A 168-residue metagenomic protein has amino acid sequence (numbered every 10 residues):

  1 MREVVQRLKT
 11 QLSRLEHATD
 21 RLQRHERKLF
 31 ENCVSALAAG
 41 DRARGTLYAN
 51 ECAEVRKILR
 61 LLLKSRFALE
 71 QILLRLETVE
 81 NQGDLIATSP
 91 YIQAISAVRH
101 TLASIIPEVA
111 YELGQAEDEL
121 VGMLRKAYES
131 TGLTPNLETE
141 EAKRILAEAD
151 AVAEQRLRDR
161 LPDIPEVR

Functional and structural regions predicted by a protein language model:
M1-D20, F67, L74-R168: Long C-terminal interaction segments enriched in charged/acidic composition
R21-L29: Extended, amphipathic, non-transmembrane alpha-helical segments
L29-N32, A36: Hydrophobic side-chain positions on well-ordered alpha-helices, corresponding to helix-helix packing/interface faces
G40: Residue-level signature of catalytic and energy-coupling elements of molecular machines, predominantly ATP/GTP-dependent
R44-G45: Solenoid-repeat scaffolds in large eukaryotic assemblies
K57, L61-K64, A68: Short, charge-rich amphipathic alpha-helical segments embedded in non-transmembrane helical bundles/solenoids
